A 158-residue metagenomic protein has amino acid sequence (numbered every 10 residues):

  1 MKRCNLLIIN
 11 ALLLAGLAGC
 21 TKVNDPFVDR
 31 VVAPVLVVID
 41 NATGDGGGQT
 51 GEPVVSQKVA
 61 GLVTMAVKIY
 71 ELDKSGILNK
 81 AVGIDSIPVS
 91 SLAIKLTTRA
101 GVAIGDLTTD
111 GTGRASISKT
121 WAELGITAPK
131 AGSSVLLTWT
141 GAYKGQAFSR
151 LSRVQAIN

Functional and structural regions predicted by a protein language model:
M1-C20: Sec-dependent bacterial lipoprotein signal peptides
G16-G47: Bacterial Sec-dependent N-terminal signal peptides
G51-V82, I117: Beta-strand-rich structural segments
E71-A103: Short flexible loop/turn segments that cap and initiate beta-strands
T109-K119: Glycine-centered loop-to-beta-strand initiation motif
E123-S134: Short glycine/proline/serine/threonine-rich loop/turn segments at secondary-structure transition edges
S133-G145: Enriched for extracellular/lumenal, surface-exposed ectodomains of secreted and cell-surface proteins
A147-A156: Edge beta-strands of extracellular beta-sandwich domains
